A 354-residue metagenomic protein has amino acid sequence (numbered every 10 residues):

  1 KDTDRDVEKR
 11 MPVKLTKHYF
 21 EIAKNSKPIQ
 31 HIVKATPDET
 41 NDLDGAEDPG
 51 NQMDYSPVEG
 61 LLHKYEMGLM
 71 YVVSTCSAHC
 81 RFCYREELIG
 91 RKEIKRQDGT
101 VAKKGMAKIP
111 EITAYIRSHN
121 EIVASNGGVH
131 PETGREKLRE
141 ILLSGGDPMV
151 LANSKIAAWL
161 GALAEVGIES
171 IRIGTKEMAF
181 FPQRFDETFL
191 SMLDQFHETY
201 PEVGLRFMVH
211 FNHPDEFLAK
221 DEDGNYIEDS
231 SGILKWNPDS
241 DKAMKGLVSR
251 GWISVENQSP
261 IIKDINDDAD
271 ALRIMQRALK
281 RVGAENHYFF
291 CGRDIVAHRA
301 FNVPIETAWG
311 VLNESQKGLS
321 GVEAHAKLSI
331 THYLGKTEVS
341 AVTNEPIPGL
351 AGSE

Functional and structural regions predicted by a protein language model:
K1-K24, R273-E354: Auxiliary Fe-S-binding modules of radical SAM enzymes
K1-K64: Flexible, acidic/Gly-rich N-terminal and inter-domain linker regions that tether and position cofactor-handling modules
L15, Y55-E86: N-terminal pre-triad scaffold of radical SAM enzymes
G50, E59, C76-E86, Y115-I122 (+1 more regions): A short mid-domain helix/strand-loop element embedded in enzyme catalytic domains that forms or borders the active-site
Y71, L142, R172: Conserved beta-strand segments that form the floor/walls of ligand-binding pockets within enzyme and binding domains
C83-D98: Iron-sulfur (Fe-S) cluster-binding segments and ferredoxin-like electron-carrier domains, especially [2Fe-2S]
I94-T113: Short cysteine/histidine-rich metal-coordination sites, predominantly Zn2+-binding motifs
I109-L138, G146-T307, V311-G318: Conserved AdoMet/S-adenosylmethionine-binding subsite of the radical SAM
